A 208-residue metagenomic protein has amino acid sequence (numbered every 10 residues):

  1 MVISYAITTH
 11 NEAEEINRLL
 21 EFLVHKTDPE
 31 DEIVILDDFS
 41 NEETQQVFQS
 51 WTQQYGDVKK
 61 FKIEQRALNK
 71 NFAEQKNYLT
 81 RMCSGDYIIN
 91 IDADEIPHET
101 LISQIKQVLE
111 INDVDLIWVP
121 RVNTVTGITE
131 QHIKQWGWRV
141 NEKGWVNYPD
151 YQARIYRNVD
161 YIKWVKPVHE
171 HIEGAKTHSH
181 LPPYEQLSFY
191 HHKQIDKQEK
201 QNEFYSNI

Functional and structural regions predicted by a protein language model:
I3-E15, L19, K26, L36: A conserved hydrophobic helix/loop-capping motif in glycosyltransferases and polysaccharide synthases
R18-F22, V47, Y78, S103-I105: A short acidic, amphipathic alpha-helical/loop segment
L20-Q65: Acidic donor-binding segment of Leloir-type glycosyltransferases
H25, R81-M82: Solvent-exposed polar/charged
D31, F61, D86, D94 (+1 more regions): Conserved acidic residues
N69: Chalcogenol-based redox active-site neighborhoods
A73-T80, Y87, I96-I208: Catalytic-site signature of metal-activated, phosphate-bearing donor transferases, centered on the GT-A/GT-A-like
